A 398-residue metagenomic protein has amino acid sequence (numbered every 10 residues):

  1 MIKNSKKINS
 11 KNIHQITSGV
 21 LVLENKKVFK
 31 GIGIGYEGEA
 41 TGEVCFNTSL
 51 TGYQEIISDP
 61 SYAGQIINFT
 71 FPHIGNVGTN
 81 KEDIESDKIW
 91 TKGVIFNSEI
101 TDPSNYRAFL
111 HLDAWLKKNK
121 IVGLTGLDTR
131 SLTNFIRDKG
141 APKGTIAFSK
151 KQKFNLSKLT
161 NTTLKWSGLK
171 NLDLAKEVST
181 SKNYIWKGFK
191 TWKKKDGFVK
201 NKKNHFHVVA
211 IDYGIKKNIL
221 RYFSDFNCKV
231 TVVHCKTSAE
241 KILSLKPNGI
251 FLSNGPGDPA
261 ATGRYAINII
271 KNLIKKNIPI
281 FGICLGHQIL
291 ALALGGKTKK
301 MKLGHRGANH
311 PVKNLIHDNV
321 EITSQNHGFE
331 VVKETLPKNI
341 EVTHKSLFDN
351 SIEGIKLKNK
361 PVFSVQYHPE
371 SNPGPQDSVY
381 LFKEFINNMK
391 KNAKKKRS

Functional and structural regions predicted by a protein language model:
I2-L245, G257, I274, N372-G374 (+1 more regions): RNA-binding accessory domains that recognize and position tRNA/RNA substrates
N12-Q15, H305, P337, L347-F348: Short solvent-exposed loop/turn micro-motifs enriched in small/polar/acidic residues
V20-L21, P311-K313, G354: Residue-level detector of beta-strand face positions
G33-I34, F71, L303, K356 (+1 more regions): Short clusters of small/polar residues that mark proteolytic maturation junctions
V122, H207, P279-F281, K297 (+1 more regions): Proline-centered loop/turn at the N-terminus of a beta-strand
D128, C284, H327, H368: Active-site glycine-centered loops adjacent to acidic/histidine catalytic or metal-binding residues that shape
S244, N248-I322, G328-K333, G374-N392: Cysteine-nucleophile active-site neighborhood
N319-K360, Y367, R397-S398: Catalytic beta-strand/loop cores that center a nucleophilic Ser/Cys/Thr and support acyl-enzyme chemistry
